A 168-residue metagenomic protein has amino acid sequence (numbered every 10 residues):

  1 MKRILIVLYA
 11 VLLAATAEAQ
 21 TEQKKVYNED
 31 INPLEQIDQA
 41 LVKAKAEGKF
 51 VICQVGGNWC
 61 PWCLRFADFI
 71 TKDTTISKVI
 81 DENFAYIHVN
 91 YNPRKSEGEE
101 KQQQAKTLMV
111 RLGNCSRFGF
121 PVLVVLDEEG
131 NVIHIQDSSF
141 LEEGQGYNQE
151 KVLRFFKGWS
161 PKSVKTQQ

Functional and structural regions predicted by a protein language model:
M1-E22: Bacterial Sec-dependent N-terminal signal peptides
A19-I31: N-proximal helix/coil linker or "cap" segments that precede and/or mark the start of modular domains
I31-P33, I76-Q103: Thiol-based oxidoreductase modules, predominantly thioredoxin-like and allied folds used for disulfide exchange
P33-V51: A short beta-strand-turn-helix
E47-P61: Short active-site neighborhood of thiol/selenol oxidoreductases, capturing the structured segment around
C60-C63, L123: The canonical Cys-X-X-Cys-His
L64-D81: Typically the conserved alpha-helix immediately C-terminal to a functionally engaged Cys/Sec in thioredoxin-like
R111-V164: Non-catalytic, surface beta->alpha helical segment in thiol-disulfide oxidoreductase systems
